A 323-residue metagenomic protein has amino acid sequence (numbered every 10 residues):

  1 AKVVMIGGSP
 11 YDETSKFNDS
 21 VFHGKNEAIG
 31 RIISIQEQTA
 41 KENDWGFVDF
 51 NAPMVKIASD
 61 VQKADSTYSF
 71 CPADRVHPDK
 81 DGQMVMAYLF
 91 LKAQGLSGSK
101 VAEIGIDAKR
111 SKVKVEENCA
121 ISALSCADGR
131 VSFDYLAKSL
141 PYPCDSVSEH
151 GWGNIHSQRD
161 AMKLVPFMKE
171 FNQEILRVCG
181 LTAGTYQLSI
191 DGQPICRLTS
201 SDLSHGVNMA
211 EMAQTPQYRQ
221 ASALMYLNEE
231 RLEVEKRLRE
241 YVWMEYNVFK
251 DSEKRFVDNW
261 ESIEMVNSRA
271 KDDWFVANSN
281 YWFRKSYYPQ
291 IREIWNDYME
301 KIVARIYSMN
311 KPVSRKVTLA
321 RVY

Functional and structural regions predicted by a protein language model:
A1, E37-E42, S59, L91-L96: Sec-exported extracytoplasmic/periplasmic mature domains
K2-G7, G46-D49, H77: Structural recognition of the beta-strand scaffold that forms the well-ordered cores of secreted hydrolase catalytic
S9-E13, A52-V55, V76: Solvent-exposed loop/turn segments at secondary-structure junctions within structured extracellular/periplasmic domains
E13-F50, V165-V178: Substrate-gating cap/lid alpha-helix
S15-K16, A58-D60, V207: Short Asp/Glu-rich motifs
V21-H23, A64-T67: Short, hinge-like loop/turn segments at secondary-structure boundaries
P53-A64: Flexible glycine/proline-rich, aromatic-decorated loop/lid segments
Y68-Y323: Conserved catalytic region of serine esterases and O-acyltransferases that act on ester linkages in lipids
